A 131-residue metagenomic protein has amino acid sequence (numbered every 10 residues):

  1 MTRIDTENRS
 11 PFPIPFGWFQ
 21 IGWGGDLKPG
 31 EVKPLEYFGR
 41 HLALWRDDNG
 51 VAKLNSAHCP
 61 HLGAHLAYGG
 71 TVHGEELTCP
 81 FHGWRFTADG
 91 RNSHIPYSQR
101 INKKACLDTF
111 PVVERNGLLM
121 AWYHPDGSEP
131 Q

Functional and structural regions predicted by a protein language model:
M1-I14: A boundary/linker detector
I14, W18-I21: A short helix->beta-strand "capping" segment at the edge of beta-propeller domains
W23-Q131: Rieske [2Fe-2S] iron-sulfur-binding domain
